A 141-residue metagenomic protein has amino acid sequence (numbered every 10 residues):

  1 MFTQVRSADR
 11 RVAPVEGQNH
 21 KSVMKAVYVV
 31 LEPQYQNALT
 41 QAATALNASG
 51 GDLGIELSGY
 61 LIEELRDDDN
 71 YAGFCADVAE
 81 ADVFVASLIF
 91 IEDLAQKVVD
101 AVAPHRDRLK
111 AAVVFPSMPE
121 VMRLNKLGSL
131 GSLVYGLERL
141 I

Functional and structural regions predicted by a protein language model:
M1-I141: An N-terminal assembly and electron-transfer interface module characteristic of large anaerobic redox and radical
